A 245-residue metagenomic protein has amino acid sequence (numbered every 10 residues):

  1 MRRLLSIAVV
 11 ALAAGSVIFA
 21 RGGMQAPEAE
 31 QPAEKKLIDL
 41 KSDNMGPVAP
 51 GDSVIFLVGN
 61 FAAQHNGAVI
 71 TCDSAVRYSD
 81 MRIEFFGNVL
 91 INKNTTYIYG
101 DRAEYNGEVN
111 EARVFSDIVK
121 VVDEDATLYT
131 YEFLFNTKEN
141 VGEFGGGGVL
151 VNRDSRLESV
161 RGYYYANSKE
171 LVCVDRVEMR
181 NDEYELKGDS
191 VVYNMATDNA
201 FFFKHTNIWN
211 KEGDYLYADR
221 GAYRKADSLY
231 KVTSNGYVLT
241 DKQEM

Functional and structural regions predicted by a protein language model:
M1-A29: Bacterial Sec-dependent N-terminal signal peptides
A20-M245: N-terminal amphipathic/hydrophobic interface segments
